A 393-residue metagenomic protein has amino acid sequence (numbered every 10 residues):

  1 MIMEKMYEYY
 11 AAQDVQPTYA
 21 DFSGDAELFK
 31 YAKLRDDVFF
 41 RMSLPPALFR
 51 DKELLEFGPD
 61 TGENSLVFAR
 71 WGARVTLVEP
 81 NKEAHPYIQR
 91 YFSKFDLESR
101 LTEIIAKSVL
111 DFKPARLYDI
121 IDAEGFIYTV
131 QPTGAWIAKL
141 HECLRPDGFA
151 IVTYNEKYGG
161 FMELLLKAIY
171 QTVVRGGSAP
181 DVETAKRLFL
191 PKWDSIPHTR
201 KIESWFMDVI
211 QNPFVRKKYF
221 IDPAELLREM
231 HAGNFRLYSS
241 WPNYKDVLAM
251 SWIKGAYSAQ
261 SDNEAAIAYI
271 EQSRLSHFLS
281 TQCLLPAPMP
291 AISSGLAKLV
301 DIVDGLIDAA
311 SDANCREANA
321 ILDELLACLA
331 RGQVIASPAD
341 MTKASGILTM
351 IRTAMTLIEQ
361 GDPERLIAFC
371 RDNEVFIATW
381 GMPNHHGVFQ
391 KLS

Functional and structural regions predicted by a protein language model:
M1-S23: N-terminal, positively charged/glycine-rich alpha-helical extensions of SAM-dependent methyltransferases
E27-D51: Conserved alpha-helix/loop element of class I SAM-dependent methyltransferases that forms part of the SAM/SAH-binding
L55, G62-L110: Class I SAM-dependent methyltransferase SAM/SAH-binding core
D111-I121: A short acidic, Gly/Pro-enriched loop at the edge of an enzyme's catalytic core that lines a small-molecule cofactor
D119-T133: A short SAM/SAH-binding and catalytic strip from SAM-dependent methyltransferases
G134-P146: A short glycine-rich, Lys/Arg-flanked "PGG" loop and its adjoining helix->strand segment in the class I
F149-P191: Conserved class I S-adenosyl-L-methionine
I202-Q390: Rossmann-like AdoMet/SAM-dependent catalytic core
